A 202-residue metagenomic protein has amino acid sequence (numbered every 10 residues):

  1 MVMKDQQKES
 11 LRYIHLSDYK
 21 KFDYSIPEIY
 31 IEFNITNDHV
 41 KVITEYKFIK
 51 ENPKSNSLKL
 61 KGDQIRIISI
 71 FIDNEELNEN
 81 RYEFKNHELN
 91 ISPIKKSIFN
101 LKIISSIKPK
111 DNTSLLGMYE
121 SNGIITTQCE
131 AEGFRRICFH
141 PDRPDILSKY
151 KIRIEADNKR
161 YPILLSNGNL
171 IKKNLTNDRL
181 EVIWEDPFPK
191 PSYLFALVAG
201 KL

Functional and structural regions predicted by a protein language model:
M1-L202: Acidic/His-enriched low-complexity segments
